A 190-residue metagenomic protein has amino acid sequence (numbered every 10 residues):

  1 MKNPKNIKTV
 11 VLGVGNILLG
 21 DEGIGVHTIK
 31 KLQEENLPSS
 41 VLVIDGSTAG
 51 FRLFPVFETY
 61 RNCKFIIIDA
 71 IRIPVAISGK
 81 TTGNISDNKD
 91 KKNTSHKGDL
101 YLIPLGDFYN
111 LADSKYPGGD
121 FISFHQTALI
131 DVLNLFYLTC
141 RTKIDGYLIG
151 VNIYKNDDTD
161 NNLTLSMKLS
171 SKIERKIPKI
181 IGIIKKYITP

Functional and structural regions predicted by a protein language model:
M1-K80, N84-K143, L148-I153, D160-K179 (+1 more regions): N-terminal catalytic or cofactor-binding beta/alpha core of small enzyme domains
